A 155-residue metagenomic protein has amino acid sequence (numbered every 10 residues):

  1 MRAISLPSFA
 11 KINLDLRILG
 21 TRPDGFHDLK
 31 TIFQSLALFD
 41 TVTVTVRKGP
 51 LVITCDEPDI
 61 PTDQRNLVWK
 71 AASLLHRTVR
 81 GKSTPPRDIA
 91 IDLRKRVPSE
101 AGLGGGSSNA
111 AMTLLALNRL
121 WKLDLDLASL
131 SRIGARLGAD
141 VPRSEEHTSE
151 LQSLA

Functional and structural regions predicted by a protein language model:
M1-A101, R119, L123, L127-A128: ATP-binding N-lobe of GHMP and related small-molecule kinases
W69-K70, A111, R132: A broad detector of short, well-ordered amphipathic alpha-helices that serve as recognition/interaction surfaces
S107-L120: Short, small-residue alpha-helix embedded
D126-L137: Short, well-structured alpha-helical segments that form the helix of a local strand-helix-strand
R143: Short conserved loop adjoining the S-adenosyl-L-methionine
E146-A155: Single conserved hydrophobic/aromatic residue that forms the stacking wall/gate of nucleotide- or nucleobase-binding
